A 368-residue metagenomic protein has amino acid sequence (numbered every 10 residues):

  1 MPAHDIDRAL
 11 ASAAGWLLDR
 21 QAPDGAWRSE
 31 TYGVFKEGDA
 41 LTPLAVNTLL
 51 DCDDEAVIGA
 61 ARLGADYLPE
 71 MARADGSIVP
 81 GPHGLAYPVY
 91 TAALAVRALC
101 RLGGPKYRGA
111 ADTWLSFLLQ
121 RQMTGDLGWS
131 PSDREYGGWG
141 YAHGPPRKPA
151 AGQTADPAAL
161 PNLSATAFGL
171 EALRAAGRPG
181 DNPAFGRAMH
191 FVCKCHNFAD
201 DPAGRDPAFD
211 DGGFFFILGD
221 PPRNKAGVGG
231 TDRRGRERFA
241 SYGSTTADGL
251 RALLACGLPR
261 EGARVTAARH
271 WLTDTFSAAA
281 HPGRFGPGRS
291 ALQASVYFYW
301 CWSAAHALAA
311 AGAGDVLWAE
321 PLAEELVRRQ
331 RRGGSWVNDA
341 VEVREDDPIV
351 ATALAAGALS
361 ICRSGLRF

Functional and structural regions predicted by a protein language model:
M1-S12, R28-A61, A74-S116, Q120-H190 (+3 more regions): An alpha-helical repeat/solenoid feature that recognizes helix-turn-helix modules
D19-A26: N-terminal capping segment at the start of a domain
R20, M71, R329: Conserved catalytic core of Hanks-type protein kinase domains
A65-M71: Active-site-surrounding "flap" and adjacent substrate/cofactor-binding loops of secreted or lumenal enzymes, prototyped
